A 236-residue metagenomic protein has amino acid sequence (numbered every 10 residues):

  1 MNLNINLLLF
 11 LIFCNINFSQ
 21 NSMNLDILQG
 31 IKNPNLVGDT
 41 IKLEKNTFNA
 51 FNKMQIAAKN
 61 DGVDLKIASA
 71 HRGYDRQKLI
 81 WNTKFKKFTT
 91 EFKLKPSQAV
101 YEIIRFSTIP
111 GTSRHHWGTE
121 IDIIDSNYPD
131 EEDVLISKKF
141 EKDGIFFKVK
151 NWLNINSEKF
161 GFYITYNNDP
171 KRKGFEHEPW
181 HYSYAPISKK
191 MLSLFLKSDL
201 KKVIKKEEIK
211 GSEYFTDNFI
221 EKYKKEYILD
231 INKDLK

Functional and structural regions predicted by a protein language model:
M1-D26: Bacterial Sec-dependent N-terminal signal peptides
N17-K236: Extracytoplasmic cell-surface/polysaccharide-interacting catalytic and binding patches
